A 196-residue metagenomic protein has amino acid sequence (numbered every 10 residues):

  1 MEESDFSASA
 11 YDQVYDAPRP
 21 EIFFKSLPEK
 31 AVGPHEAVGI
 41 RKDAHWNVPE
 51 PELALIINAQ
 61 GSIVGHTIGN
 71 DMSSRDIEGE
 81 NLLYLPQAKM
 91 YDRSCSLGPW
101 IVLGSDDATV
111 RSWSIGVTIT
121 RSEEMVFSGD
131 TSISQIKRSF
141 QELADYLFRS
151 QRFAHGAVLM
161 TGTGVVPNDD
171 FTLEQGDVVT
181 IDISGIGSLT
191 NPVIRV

Functional and structural regions predicted by a protein language model:
M1-E123: Active-site microenvironments in enzyme catalytic cores
S73-V196: Catalytic-pocket segment enriched in acidic/His residues
